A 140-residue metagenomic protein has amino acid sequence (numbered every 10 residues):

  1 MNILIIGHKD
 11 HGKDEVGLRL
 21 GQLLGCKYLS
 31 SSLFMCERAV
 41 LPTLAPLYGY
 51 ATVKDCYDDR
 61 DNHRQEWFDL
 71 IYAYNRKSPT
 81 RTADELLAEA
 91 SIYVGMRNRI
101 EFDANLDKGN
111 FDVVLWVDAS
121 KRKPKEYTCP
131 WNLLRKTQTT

Functional and structural regions predicted by a protein language model:
H8: P-loop (Walker A) phosphate-binding loop of NTP-binding proteins
H11: ATP-binding Walker
D14: Walker A/P-loop
S31-S91, R97: ATP-dependent small-molecule kinase phosphotransfer cores that center on conserved nucleotide phosphate-binding segments
R38-P42, R122-N132: Short, charged, surface-exposed secondary-structure boundary motifs
A83-T128: ATP-dependent NMP and nucleoside kinases share a basic, alpha-helical "lid"
